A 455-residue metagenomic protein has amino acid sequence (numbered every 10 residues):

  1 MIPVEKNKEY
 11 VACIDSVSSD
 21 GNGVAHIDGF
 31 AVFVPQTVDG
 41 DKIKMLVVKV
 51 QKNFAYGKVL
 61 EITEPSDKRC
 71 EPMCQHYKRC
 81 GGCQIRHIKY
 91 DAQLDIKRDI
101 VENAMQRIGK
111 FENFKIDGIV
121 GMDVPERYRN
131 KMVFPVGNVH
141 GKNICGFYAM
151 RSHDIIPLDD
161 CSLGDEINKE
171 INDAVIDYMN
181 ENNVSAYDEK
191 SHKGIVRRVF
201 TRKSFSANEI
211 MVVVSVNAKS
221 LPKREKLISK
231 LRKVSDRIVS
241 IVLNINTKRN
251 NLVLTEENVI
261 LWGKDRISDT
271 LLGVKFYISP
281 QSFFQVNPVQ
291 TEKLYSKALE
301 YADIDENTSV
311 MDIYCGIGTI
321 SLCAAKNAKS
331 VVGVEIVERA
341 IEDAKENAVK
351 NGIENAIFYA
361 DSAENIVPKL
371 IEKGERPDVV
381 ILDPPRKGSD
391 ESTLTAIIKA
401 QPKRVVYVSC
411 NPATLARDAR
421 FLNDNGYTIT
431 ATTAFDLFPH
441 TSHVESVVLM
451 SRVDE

Functional and structural regions predicted by a protein language model:
M1-H76, N365: Terminal RNA-binding accessory module
I2-K8, S19, K223-E455: Rossmann-like S-adenosyl-L-methionine
G23-D28, G146-A149, V213-S215, A344: Short, acidic/hydrophobic/Gly-rich beta-strand patch recurrent on exposed beta strands that often constitutes part
G40, G164, N287: Short, conserved phosphate/pyrophosphate- and ester-handling motifs at nucleotide-, phospho-/glycolipid
V48-V50, P135-V139, R202-S206, S451-V453: Short beta-strand micro-motifs enriched in acidic
L60-P72, K78-A186, S206, L221: Extended interfacial segments that mediate partner engagement and assembly in macromolecular machines
D117-P125, E189, R198-R202, A434-L437: Short, solvent-exposed loop/turn elements at beta->coil junctions and helix N-caps that rim active or binding pockets
T201, N208-N217, K275-S279, V379: Short, aliphatic-rich beta-strand segments
